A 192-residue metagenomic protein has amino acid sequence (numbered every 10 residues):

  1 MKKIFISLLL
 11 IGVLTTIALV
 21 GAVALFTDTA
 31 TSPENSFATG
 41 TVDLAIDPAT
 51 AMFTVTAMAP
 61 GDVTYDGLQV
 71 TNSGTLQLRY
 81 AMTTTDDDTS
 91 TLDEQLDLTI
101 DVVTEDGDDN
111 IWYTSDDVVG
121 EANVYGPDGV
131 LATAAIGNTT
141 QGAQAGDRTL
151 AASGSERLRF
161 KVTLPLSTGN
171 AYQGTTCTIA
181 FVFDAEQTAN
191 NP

Functional and structural regions predicted by a protein language model:
K2-P60, Q173-P192: Short, polar/proline-rich extracytoplasmic segments that appear immediately after membrane translocation
I6-L10, D97-R159, T163: Signature of Gram-negative chaperone-usher
L14-I17, G40-V42, T71-S73, G129-V130 (+1 more regions): N-terminal start-of-chain detector that recognizes signal peptides and the immediate post-cleavage beginning
T16-A18, L25-T27, Q69-N123: Surface-exposed interaction patch
L19, A30, I46, S73 (+5 more regions): Short linear sequence motifs
A38-G40, A45-D47, T56, A81-T85 (+5 more regions): A structural detector for beta-sheet-dominated domains
G40, T64-D66, E94: A generic structural signal for short beta-strands and their flanking turns/coil linkers
P60-D88, G142-P192: C-terminal, structured domain-capping segment
